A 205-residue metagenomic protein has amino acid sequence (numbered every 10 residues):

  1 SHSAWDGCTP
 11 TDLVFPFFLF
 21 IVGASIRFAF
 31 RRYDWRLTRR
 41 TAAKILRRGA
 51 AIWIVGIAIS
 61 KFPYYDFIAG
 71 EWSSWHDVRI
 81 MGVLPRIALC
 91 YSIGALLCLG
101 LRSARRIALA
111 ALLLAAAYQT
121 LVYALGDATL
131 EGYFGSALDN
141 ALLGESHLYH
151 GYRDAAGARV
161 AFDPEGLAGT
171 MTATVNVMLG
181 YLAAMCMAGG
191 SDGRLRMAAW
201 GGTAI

Functional and structural regions predicted by a protein language model:
S1-T41: N-terminal signal-anchor module of multipass membrane proteins
S1-T9, L37-T38, P63-I80, T129-A141 (+1 more regions): Membrane-interface interhelical loops and short amphipathic "cap" helices that link adjacent transmembrane segments
G7-F17, I80-L84, P164-T174: Hydrophobic alpha-helical transmembrane segments of multi-pass membrane proteins
D12-F15, R32-S60, Y64-G94, C98-Y118 (+1 more regions): Transmembrane alpha-helical segments and their boundary/interface "anchor" motifs in multi-pass integral membrane
F15-A24, P85-L99, T172-A184: Hydrophobic cores of alpha-helical transmembrane segments in multi-pass inner/ER membrane proteins, independent
A29-Y33, F62, A183-G190: Transmembrane helix-loop junctions in multi-pass membrane proteins
S103-V175: Long hydrophobic alpha-helical segments that form multi-pass transmembrane helix bundles in integral membrane proteins
F162-I205: A conserved active-site cap/scaffold subdomain adjacent to cofactor or substrate pockets
